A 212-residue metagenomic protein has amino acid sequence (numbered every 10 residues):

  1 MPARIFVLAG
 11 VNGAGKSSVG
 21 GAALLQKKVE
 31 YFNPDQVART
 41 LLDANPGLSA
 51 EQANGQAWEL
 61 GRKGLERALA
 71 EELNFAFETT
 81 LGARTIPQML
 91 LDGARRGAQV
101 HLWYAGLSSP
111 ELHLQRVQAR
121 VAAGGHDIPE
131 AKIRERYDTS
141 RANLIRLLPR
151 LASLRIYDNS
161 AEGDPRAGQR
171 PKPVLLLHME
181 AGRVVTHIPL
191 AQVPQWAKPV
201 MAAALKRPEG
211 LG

Functional and structural regions predicted by a protein language model:
I5-V7: Short hydrophobic/aromatic beta-strand immediately N-terminal to the Walker A/P-loop
V11: P-loop (Walker A) phosphate-binding loop of NTP-binding proteins
G15: Conserved glycine(s) of the Walker
S18-L73: Conserved substrate/cofactor phosphate-moiety recognition/catalytic segment in nucleotide-dependent phosphotransferases
Q36-A38, G82, G106-L112, A161-G163: Conserved nucleotide-binding/hydrolysis micro-motifs of P-loop NTPases
A53-A105, S140, L147, R155: Glycine-rich phosphate-binding loop used to anchor ATP phosphates in small-molecule kinases, encompassing both
R96-L144: A glycine- and Lys/Arg-enriched "phosphate-lid" helix/loop adjacent to the NTP-binding pocket of small-molecule kinases
L148-G212: NTP-dependent small-molecule kinase module
